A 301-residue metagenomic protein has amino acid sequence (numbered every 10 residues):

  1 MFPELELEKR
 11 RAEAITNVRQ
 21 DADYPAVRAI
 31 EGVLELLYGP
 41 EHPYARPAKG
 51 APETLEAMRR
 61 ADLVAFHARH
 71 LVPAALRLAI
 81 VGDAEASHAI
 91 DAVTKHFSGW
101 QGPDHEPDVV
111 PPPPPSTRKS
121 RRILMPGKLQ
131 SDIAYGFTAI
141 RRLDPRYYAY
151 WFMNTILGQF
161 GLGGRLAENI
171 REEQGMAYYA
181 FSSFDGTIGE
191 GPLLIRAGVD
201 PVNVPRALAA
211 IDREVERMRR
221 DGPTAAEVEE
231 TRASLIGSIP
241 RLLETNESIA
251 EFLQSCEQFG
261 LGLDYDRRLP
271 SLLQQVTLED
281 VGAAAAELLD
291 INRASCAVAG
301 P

Functional and structural regions predicted by a protein language model:
M1, K95-D104, R213-G222: A common structural junction motif
L5-E8, N17-A74, K95, G99-D144 (+5 more regions): Non-catalytic beta-strand/loop surface segments
G82-S87, D200-V204: Helix N-cap motif at beta-to-alpha junctions
